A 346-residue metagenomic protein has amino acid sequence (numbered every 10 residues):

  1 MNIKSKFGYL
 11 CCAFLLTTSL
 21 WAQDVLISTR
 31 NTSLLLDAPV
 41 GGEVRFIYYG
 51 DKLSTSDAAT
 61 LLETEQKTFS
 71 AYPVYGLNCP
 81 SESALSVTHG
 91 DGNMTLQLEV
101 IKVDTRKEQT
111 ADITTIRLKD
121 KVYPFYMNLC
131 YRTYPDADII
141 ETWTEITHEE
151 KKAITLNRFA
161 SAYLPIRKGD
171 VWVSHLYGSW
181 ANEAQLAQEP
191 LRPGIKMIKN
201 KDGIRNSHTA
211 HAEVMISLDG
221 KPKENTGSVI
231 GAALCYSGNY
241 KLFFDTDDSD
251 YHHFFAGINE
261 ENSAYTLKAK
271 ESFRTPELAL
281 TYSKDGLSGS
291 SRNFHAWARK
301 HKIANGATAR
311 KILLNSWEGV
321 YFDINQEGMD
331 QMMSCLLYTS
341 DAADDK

Functional and structural regions predicted by a protein language model:
M1-L10: Bacterial N-terminal signal peptides that target proteins for export
L10-S19: Bacterial N-terminal signal peptides
Q23, H252-T266: Short acidic, Pro/Gly- and aromatic-enriched capping/linker segments at domain boundaries
Q23-L36, G42-D245, E261: Polysaccharide-binding surfaces and accessory modules of carbohydrate-active proteins
L96-L98, Y265-K284: Short Pro-Gly-centered flexible turn/kink motifs
F244-F254: Short, basic/aromatic beta-hairpin or loop at an interaction surface
F294-L337: An acidic-aromatic substrate-binding cleft motif
Y338-K346: Single conserved hydrophobic/aromatic residue that forms the stacking wall/gate of nucleotide- or nucleobase-binding
